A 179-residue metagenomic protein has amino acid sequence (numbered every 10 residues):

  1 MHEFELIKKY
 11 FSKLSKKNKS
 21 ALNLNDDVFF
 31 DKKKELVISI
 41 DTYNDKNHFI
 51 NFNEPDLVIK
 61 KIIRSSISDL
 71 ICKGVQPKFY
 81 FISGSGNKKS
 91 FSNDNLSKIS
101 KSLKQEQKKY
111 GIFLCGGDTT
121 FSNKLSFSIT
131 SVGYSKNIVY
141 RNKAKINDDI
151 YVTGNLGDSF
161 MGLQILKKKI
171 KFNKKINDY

Functional and structural regions predicted by a protein language model:
M1-Y179: Helix-biased detector of long, well-ordered alpha-helical tracts
